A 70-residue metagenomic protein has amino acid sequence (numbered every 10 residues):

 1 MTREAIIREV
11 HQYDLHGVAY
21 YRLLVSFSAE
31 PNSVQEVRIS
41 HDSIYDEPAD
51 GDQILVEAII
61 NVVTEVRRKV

Functional and structural regions predicted by a protein language model:
M1-G17: Structural detector for short beta-strands of small beta-barrel domains
D14-S26: Short aromatic-glycine-enriched beta-strand elements
F27-A29, V62: Beta-strand elements of well-folded, non-transmembrane domains
P31-P48: Beta-strand/loop nucleic-acid-binding surfaces
G51-Q53: Loop/turn positions that initiate beta-strands
I59-V70: Short, Lys/Arg- and Gly-enriched loop/turn segments at beta-strand edges
